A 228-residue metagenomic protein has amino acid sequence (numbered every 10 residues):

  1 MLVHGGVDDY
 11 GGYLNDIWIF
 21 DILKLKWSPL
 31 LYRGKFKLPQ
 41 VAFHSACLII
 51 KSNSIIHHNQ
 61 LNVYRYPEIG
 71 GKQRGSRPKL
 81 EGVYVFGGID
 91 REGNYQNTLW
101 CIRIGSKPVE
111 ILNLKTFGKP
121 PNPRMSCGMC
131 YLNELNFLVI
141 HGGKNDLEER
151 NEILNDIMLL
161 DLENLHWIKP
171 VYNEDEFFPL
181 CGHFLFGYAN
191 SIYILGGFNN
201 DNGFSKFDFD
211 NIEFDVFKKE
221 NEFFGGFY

Functional and structural regions predicted by a protein language model:
M1-Y228: Kelch-like beta-propeller repeat domains
